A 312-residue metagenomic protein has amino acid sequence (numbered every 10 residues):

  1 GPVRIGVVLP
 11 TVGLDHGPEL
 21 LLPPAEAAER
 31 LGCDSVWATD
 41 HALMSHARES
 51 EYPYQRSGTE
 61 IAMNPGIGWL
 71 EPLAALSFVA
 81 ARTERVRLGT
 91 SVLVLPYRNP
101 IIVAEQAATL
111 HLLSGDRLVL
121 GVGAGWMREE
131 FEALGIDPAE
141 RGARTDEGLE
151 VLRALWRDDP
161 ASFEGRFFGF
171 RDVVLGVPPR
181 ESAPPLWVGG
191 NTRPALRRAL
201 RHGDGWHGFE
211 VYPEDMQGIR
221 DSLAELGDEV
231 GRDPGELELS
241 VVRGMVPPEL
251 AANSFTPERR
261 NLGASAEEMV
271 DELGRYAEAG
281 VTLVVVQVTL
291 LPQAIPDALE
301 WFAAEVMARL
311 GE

Functional and structural regions predicted by a protein language model:
G1-E312: Active-site-adjacent structural elements that line small-molecule/cofactor binding pockets in enzymes
